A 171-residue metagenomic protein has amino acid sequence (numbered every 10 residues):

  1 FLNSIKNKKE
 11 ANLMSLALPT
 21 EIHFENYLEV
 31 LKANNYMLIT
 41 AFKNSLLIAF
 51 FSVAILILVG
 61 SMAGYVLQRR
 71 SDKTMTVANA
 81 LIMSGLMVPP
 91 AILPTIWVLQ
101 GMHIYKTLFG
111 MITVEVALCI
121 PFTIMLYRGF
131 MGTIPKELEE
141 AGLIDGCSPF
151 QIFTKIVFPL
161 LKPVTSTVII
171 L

Functional and structural regions predicted by a protein language model:
F1-L171: A hydrophobic, multi-pass inner-membrane permease signature
